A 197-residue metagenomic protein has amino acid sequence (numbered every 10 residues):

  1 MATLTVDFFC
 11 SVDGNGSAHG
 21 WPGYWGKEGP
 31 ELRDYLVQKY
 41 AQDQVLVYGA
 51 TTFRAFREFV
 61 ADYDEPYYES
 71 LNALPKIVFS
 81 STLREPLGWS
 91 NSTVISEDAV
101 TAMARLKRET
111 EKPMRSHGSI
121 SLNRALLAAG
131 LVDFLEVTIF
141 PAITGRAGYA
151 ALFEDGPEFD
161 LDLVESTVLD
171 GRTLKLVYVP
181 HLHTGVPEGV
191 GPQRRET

Functional and structural regions predicted by a protein language model:
M1-T197: Enzymes that bind and transform nitrogen-containing heteroaromatic metabolites
